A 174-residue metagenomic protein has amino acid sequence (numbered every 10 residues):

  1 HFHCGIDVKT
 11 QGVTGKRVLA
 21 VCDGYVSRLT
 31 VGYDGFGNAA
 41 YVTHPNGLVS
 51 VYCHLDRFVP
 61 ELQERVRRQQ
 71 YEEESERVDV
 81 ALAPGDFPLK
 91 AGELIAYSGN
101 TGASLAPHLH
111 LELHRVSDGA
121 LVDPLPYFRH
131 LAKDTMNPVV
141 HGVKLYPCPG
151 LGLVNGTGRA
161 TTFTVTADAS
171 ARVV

Functional and structural regions predicted by a protein language model:
H1-C22, G158-V173: Short glycine/threonine/proline-enriched tight-turn/helix- or strand-capping micro-motif at secondary-structure
C4, V8, G35-L48, R77-P149: Conserved, short, structured surface segments that act as functional micro-motifs
V13, R57-P60, A103: Disulfide-stabilized cysteine-rich extracellular repeat microdomains
V13, V26-V31, Y97-T101: Short beta-turn/strand-loop junction motif enriched in small, turn-promoting residues
L19, S27-R28, K90, A96: Hydrophobic beta-strand signal
V21-G85: Zn2+-dependent peptidoglycan hydrolase active-site motif and core
E74-K90, A160-D168, R172-V174: C-terminal capping alpha-helices of c-type cytochrome domains
T135-V174: Low-complexity, disordered linker/stalk regions enriched in Pro/Thr/Ser/Gly
